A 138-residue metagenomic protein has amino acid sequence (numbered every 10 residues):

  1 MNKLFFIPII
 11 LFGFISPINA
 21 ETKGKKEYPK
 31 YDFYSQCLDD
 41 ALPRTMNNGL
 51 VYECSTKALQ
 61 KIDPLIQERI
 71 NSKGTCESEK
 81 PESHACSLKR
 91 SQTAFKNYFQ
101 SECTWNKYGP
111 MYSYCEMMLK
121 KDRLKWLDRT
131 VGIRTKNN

Functional and structural regions predicted by a protein language model:
L4-F14: Sec-dependent N-terminal signal peptides
N19-N138: N-terminal alpha-helical modules
